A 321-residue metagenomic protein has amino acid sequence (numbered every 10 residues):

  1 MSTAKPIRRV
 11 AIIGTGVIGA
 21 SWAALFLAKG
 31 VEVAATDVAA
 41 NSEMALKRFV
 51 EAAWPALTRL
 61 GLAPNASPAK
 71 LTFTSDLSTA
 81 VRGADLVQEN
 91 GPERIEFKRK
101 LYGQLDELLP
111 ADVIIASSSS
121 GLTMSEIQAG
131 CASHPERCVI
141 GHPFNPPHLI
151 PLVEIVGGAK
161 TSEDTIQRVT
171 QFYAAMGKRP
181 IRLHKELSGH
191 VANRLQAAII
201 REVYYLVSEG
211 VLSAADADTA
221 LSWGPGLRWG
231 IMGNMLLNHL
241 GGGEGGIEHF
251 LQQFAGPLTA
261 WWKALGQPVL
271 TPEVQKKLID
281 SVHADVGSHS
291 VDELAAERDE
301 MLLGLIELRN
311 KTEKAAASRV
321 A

Functional and structural regions predicted by a protein language model:
M1-L60: NAD(P)+-binding Rossmann beta1-loop-alpha1 motif at the extreme N-terminus of oxidoreductases
S2, K29, K178, E209 (+1 more regions): NAD(P)-dependent Rossmann-like dehydrogenase/reductase catalytic/cofactor-binding core
S21, P147-V156, M176, I181-V211 (+1 more regions): Active-site-proximal catalytic alpha-helix in oxidoreductases
A34, T74, Q88, V139-G141 (+1 more regions): Hydrophobic/aromatic beta-strand patches that form the interior of the parallel beta-sheet core in alpha/beta enzyme
A39, H134, S162, L212-D216: Helix N-cap / loop-to-helix initiation motif
N41, A56-I114: Rossmann-like NAD(P)-binding element
S117-K185, G189-N193: Rossmann-fold dinucleotide-binding core
